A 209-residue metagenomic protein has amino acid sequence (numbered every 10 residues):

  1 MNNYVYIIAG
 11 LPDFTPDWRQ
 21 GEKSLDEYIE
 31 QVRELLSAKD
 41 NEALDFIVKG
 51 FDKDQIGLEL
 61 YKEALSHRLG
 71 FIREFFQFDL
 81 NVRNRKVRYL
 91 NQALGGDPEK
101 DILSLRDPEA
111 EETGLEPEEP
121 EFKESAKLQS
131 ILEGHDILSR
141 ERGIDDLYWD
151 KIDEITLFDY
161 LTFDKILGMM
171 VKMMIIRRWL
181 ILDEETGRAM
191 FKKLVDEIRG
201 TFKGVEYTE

Functional and structural regions predicted by a protein language model:
M1-E209: Extended alpha-helical surfaces
